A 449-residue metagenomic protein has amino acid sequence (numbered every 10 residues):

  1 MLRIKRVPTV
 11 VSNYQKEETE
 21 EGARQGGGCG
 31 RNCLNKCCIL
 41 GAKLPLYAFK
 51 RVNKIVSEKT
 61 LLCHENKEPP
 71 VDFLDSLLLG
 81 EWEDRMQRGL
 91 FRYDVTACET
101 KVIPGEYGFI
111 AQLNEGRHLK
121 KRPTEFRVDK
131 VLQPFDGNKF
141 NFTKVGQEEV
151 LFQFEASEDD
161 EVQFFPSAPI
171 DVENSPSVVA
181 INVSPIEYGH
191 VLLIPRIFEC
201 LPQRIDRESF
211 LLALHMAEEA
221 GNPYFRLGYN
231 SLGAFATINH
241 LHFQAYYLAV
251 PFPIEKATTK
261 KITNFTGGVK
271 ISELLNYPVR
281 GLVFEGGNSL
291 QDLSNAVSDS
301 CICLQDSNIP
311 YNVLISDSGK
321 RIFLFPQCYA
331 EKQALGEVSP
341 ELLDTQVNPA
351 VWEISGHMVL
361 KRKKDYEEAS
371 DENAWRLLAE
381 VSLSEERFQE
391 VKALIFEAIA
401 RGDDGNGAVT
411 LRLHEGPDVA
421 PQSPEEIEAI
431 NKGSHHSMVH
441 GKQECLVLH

Functional and structural regions predicted by a protein language model:
M1-L211, L248-H449: Active-site microenvironments that recognize anionic phosphate/pyrophosphate groups
P195, N230-I254: Histidine-centered divalent-metal-coordination microenvironment in nucleic-acid enzymes
I205-F225: Helical scaffold of the NTase/Pol beta-like nucleotidyltransferase catalytic core
P223-T237, L241, I309-D317: A short glycine-rich, hydrophobically flanked beta-strand micro-motif that places a catalytic Asp/Glu for divalent metal
